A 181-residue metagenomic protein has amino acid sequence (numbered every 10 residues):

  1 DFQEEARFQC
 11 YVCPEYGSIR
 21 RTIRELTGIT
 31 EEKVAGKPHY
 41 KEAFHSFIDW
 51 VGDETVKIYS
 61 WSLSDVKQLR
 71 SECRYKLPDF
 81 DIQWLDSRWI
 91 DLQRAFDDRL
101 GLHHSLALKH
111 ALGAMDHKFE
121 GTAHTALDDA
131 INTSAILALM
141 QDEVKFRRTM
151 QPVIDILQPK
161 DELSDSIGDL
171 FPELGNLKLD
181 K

Functional and structural regions predicted by a protein language model:
D1-R74, G113: Conserved non-catalytic scaffold segment of RNase H-like nuclease domains
S18-R20, R24-T27, E31-V34, R94-A130: Active-site-proximal helix-loop-helix substrate-binding element of RNase H-like nuclease domains
T55-S60, D79-F80, F119-H124: Short helix-to-loop capping/linker segments positioned immediately adjacent to catalytic or ligand/cofactor-binding
D65, D91, D129: Acidic active-site catalytic centers that drive phospho-/nucleotidyl reactions and related ester hydrolyses
K67, I131-S134: A structural signal for well-ordered alpha-helical segments within the folded catalytic domains of diverse enzymes
E72-K76, D98, A114, L139-E143: Active-site catalytic microenvironments for nucleophilic, acid-base chemistry
P78-R99: Histidine/lysine/aspartate-rich catalytic loop segments that bind and position anionic ligands
S134-K181: Acidic two-metal-ion nuclease catalytic site recognized across multiple nuclease folds, prominently DnaQ/RNase D-T
